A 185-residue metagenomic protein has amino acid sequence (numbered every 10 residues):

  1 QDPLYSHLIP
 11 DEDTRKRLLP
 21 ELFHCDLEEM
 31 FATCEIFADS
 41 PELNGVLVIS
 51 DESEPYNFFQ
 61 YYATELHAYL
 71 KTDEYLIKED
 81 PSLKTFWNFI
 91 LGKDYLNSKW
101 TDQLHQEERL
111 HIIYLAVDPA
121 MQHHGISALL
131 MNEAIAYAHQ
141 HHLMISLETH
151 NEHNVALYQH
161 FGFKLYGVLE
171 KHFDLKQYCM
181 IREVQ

Functional and structural regions predicted by a protein language model:
Q1-L8: A short, well-structured alpha-helix characteristic of acyl/acetyltransferase catalytic modules
E12-I36: Active-site rim helix/loop that mediates acceptor-substrate recognition in acyltransferases
A32-S50: Conserved beta-hairpin
V48-L115: Conserved acyl-donor/pantetheine-binding loop and adjacent beta-alpha core of acyl/acetyltransferases and related
R109-L110, Y137-H150: Conserved GNAT acetyl-CoA-binding A-motif
I113-Q122, S146-V155, H172-L175, E183-V184: Conserved beta-strand-loop-alpha-helix junction that forms the acyl-donor binding cleft
Y114-V117, H123-A136, H160: Conserved acetyl-CoA-binding loop-helix of GNAT-fold acetyltransferases
A128, Q140-H142, N151-V168, H172: Conserved active-site alpha-helix within GNAT-family acetyltransferase domains
